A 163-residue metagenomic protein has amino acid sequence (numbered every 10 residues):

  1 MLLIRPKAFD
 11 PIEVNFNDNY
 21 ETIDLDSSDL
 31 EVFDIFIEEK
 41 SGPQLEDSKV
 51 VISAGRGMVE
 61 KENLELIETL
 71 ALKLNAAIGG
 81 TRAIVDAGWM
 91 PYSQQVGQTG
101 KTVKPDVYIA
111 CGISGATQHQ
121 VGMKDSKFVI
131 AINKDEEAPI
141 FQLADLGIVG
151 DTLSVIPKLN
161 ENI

Functional and structural regions predicted by a protein language model:
M1-I163: N-terminal glycine-rich FAD/FM-binding segment characteristic of electron-transfer flavoproteins
